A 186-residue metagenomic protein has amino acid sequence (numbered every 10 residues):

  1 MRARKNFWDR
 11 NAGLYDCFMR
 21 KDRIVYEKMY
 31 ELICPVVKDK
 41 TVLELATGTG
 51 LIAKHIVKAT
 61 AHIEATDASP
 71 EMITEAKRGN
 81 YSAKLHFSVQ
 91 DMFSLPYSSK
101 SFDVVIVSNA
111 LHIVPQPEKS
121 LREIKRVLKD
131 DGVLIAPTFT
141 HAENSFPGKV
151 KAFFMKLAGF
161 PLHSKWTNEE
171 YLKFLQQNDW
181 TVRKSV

Functional and structural regions predicted by a protein language model:
M1-G13: N-terminal, positively charged/glycine-rich alpha-helical extensions of SAM-dependent methyltransferases
K21-K40: Conserved alpha-helix/loop element of class I SAM-dependent methyltransferases that forms part of the SAM/SAH-binding
L43, T47-S94: Class I SAM-dependent methyltransferase SAM/SAH-binding core
F93-V104: A short acidic, Gly/Pro-enriched loop at the edge of an enzyme's catalytic core that lines a small-molecule cofactor
V104-Q116: A short SAM/SAH-binding and catalytic strip from SAM-dependent methyltransferases
E118-V133: A short glycine-rich, Lys/Arg-flanked "PGG" loop and its adjoining helix->strand segment in the class I
V133-A158: Conserved class I S-adenosyl-L-methionine
L162-D179: Short alpha-helix
